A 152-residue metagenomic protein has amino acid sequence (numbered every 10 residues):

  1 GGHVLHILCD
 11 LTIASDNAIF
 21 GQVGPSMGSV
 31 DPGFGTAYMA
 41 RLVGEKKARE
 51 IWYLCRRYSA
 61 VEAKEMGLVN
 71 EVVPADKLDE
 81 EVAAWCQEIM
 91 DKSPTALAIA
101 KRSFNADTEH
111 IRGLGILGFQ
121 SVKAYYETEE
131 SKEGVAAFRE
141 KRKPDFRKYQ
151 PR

Functional and structural regions predicted by a protein language model:
G1-Y53, M66, E81, W85: CoA-thioester-processing core
I13-A18, V69-I116, K123, E127-E129 (+1 more regions): C-terminal long alpha-helix characteristic of the crotonase
G24, V43, W52, V73 (+3 more regions): Short, flexible helix/strand-to-coil boundary loops that buttress conserved ligand/catalytic motifs in alpha/beta
T36, E45-A48, A96-A100, F119 (+1 more regions): A general structural signal for well-ordered alpha-helical segments in protein cores
L54, M66, I99-A106, A137 (+1 more regions): Short acidic/histidine-centered micro-motifs embedded in hydrophobic/aromatic stretches that mark compact functional
R56-V61: Short, glycine/polar-rich helix-capping loops at beta-to-alpha or helix-loop-helix junctions that flank or form
